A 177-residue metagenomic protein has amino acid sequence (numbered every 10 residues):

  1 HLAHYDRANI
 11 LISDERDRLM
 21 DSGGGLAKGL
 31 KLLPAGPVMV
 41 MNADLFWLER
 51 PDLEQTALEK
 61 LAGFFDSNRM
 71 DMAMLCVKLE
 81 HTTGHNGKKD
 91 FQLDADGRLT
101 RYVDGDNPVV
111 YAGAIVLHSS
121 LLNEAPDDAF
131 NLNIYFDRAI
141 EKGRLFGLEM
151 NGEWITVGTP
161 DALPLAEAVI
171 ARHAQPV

Functional and structural regions predicted by a protein language model:
H1-K89: Conserved beta-loop-beta/alpha segment of the NTase-like Rossmann-fold superfamily that binds/positions NTPs
A3-D6, Q92-L93, R138-I140: Short, conserved catalytic or adaptor-binding loops enriched in Gly and charged residues
N9-L11, R98, R144-F146: Conserved beta-strand segments of alpha/beta enzyme cores
D14-R16, C76, A95, V103 (+1 more regions): Residues at the C-termini of beta-strands that transition into short coil/loop
G29, D106-V177: Conserved alpha/beta core of the MobA/IspD/sugar-nucleotide pyrophosphorylase nucleotidyltransferase superfamily
N42, K88, A95-D96, N151-G152: Residue-level signal for tight coil/turn positions that link beta-strands
G63, Q92-L93, R172: Short, solvent-exposed amphipathic alpha-helical segments in soluble enzyme and RNA/protein-processing domains
K89-D106: Short, flexible, basic/aromatic active-site loop/helix in glycosyltransferases
